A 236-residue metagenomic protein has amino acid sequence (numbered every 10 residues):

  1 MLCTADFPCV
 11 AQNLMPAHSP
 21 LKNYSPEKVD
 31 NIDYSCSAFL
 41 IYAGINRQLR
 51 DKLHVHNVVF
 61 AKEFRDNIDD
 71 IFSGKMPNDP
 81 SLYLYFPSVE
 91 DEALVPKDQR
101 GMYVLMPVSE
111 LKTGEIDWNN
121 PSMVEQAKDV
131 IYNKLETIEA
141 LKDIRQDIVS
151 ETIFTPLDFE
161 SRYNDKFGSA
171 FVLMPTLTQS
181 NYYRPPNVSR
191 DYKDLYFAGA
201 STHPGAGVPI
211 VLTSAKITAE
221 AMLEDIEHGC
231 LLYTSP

Functional and structural regions predicted by a protein language model:
M1-V95: Mid-domain catalytic core of redox enzymes that form a hydrophobic substrate pocket/lid adjacent to a catalytic redox
P8-N13, G44-N46, P96-K134: Conserved FAD/dinucleotide-binding core of flavoprotein oxidoreductases
A43, V104, L135, L195 (+2 more regions): Hydrophobic, well-ordered secondary-structure elements that form the walls of internal hydrophobic environments
Y83, K142-P204: A glycine-rich dinucleotide-binding beta-alpha-beta segment and adjacent secondary-structure elements that constitute
E92-Q99, P186-D191: Short glycine/proline-enriched loop/turn "hinge" motifs that connect secondary-structure elements and lie
P121-L157: Flavin-binding catalytic cores
H203-M222: A conserved FAD-binding loop/helix module that cradles the flavin
Y233-P236: Conserved small/polar residues in nucleotide/adenosyl-binding loops
